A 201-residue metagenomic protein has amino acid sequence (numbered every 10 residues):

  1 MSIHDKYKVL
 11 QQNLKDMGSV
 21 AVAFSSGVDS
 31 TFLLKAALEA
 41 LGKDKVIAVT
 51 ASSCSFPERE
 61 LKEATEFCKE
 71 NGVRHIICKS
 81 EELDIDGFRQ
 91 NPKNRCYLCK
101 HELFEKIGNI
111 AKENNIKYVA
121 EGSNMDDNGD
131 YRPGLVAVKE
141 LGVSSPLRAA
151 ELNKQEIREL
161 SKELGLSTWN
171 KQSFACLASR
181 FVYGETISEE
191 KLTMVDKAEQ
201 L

Functional and structural regions predicted by a protein language model:
M1-E163: ATP-dependent adenylation/nucleotidyltransferase module used to activate substrates
E121, E151-L201: Mid-to-C-terminal catalytic subdomains of enzymes that bind/position adenosyl phosphate moieties or nucleic-acid
